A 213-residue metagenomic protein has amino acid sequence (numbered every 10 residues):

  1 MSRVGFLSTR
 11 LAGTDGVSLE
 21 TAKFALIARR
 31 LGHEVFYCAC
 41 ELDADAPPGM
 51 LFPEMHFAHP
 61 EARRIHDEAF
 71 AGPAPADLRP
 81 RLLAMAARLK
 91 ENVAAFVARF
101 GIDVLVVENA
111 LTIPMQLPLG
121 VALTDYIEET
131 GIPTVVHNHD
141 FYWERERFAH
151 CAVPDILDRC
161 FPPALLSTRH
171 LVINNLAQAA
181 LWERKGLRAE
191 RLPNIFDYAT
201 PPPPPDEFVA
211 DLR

Functional and structural regions predicted by a protein language model:
M1-R213: Catalytic cores of nucleotide-sugar-dependent glycosyltransferases that transfer UDP/GDP/TDP-activated
